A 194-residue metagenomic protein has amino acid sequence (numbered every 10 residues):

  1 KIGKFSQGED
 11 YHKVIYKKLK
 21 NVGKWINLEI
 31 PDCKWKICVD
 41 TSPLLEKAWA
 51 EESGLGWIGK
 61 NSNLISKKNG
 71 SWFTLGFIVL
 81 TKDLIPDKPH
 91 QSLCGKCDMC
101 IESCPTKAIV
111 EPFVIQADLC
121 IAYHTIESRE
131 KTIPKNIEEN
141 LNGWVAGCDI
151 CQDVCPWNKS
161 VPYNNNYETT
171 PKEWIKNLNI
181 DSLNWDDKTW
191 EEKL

Functional and structural regions predicted by a protein language model:
K1-L93, N142: Auxiliary alpha/beta "docking" domains used to position bulky ligands
F77, H124, D187: Short, small-residue-rich loop/turn micro-motifs
D87-P89, E138, E191-L194: Active-site-adjacent structural elements in folded domains
K96: SIR2/sirtuin NAD+-dependent deacylase catalytic core
M99-T125, R129, L141-E168: Iron-sulfur cluster-binding cysteine motifs and their immediate structural context in ferredoxin-like electron-transfer
T132-E139: Short linker/helix segments within small regulatory modules
N164-L194: C-type cytochrome heme-c attachment and multiheme electron-transfer modules
